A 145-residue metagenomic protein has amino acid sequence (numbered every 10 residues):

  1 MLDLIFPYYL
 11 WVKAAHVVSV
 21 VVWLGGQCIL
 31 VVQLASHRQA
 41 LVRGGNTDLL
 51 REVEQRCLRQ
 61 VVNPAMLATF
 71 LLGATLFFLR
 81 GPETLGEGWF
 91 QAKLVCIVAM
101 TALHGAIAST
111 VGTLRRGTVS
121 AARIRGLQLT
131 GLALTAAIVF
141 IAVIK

Functional and structural regions predicted by a protein language model:
M1-K145: Polytopic transmembrane helical bundles with strong interfacial aromatic enrichment
